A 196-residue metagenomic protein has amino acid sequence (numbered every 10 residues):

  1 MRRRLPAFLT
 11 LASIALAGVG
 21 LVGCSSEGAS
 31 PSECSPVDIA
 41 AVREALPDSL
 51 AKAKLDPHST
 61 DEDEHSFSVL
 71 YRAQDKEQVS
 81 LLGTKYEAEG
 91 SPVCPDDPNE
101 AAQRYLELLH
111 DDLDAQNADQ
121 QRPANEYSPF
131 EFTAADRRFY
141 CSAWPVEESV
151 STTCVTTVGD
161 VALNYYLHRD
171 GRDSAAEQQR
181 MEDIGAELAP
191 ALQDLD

Functional and structural regions predicted by a protein language model:
M1-A12: Bacterial N-terminal signal peptides that target proteins for export
S13-G18: N-terminal start and proteolytic maturation junction detector
V19-G23: C-terminal motif of bacterial Sec signal peptides marking the signal peptidase cleavage site
G28-D196: A small/polar (G/S/T-enriched), proline-flanked helix-loop surface module common in exported/cell-envelope proteins
